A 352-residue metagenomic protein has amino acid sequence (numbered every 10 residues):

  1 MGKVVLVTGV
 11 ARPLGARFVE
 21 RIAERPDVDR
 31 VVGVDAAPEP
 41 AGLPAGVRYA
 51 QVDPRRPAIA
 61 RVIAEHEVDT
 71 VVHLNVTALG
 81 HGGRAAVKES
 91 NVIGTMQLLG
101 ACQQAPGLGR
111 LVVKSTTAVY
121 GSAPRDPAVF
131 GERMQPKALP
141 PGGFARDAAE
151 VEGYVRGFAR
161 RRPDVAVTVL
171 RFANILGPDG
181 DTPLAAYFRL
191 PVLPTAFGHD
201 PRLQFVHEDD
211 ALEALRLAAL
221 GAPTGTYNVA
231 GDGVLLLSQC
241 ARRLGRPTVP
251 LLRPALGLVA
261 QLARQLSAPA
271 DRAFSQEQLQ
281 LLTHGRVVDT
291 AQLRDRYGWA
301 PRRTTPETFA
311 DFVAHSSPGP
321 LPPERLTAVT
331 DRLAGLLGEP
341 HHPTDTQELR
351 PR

Functional and structural regions predicted by a protein language model:
V5-E24: N-terminal Rossmann NAD(P)H-binding glycine-rich loop of SDR-like oxidoreductase domains
V52-I93, Q104, S122: NAD(P)H-binding glycine-rich loop region in Rossmannoid oxidoreductase-like domains and their noncatalytic homologs
A86-Q97, R146-D147, V206: Glycine-rich NAD(P)-binding loop of the Rossmann-fold in SDR/ketoreductase-type enzymes
Q97-G143: Conserved Rossmann-fold NAD(P)-dependent oxidoreductase catalytic core, especially the SDR/UDP-sugar
R125, F158-E208: NAD(P)-dependent short-chain dehydrogenase/reductase
P140-T168: Active-site Tyr-X1-5-Lys
D147-E150, G180-P183, A196-A219, G225-N228: Substrate-positioning beta->alpha
L212-F274, T290, A310-V313, G319-D331 (+1 more regions): Mid/C-terminal beta-alpha module of Rossmann-like enzyme folds, strongest in SDR-family dehydrogenases/epimerases
